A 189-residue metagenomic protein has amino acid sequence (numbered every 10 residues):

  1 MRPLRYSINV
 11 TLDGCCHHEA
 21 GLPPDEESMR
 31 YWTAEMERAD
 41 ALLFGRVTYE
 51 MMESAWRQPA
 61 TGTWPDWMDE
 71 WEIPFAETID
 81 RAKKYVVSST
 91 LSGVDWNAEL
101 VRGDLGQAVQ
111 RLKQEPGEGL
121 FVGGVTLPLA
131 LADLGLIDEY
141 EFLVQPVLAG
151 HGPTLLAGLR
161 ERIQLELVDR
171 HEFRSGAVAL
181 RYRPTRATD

Functional and structural regions predicted by a protein language model:
M1-D189: Enzymes that bind and transform nitrogen-containing heteroaromatic metabolites
